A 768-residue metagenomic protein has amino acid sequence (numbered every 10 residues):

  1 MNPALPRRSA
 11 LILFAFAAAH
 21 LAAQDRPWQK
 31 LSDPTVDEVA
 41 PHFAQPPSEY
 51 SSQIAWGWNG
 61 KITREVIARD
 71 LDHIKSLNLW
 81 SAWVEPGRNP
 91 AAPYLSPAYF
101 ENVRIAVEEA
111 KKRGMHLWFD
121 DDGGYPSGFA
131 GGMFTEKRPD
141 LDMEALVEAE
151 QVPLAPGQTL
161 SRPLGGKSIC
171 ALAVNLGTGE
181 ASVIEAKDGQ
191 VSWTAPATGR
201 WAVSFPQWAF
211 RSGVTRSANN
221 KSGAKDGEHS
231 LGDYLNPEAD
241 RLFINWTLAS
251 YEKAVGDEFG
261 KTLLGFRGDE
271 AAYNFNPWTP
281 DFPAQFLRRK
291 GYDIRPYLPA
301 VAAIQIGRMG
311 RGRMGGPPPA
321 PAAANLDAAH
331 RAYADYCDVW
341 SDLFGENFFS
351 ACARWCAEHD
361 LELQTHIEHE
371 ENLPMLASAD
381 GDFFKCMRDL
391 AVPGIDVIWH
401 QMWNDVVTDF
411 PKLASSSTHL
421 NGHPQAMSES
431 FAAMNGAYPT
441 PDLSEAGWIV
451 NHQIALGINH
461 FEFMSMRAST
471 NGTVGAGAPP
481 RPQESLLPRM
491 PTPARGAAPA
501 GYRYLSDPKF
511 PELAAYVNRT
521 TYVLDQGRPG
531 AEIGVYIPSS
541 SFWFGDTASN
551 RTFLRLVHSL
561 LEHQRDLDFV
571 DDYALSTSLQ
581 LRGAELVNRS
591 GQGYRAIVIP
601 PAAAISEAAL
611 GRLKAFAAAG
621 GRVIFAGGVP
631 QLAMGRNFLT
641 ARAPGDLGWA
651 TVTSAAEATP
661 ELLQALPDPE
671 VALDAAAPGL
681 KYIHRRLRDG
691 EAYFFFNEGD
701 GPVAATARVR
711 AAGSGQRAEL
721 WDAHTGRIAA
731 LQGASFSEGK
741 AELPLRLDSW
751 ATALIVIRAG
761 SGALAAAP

Functional and structural regions predicted by a protein language model:
M1-A10: Bacterial N-terminal signal peptides that target proteins for export
F14-A22: Hydrophobic h-region of N-terminal signal peptides that target proteins for export in Gram-negative bacteria
Q24-S48: N-terminal pre-domain segments of enzymes
W28, D33, Y50-Q53, T63-A68 (+7 more regions): Carbohydrate-binding surfaces of carbohydrate-active enzymes
W28-S32, Q53, G57, K167-S168 (+4 more regions): Hydrophobic alpha-helical membrane-insertion signals
E38-A40, L71, K75: N-terminal regions that are enriched for targeting/export leaders and immediately downstream pro/stem segments
P86-A186, S192-A195, R200-Q207, R211-R216 (+1 more regions): Acidic/aromatic-lined carbohydrate-recognition and catalytic surfaces of CAZymes acting on diverse glycans
S168-G223, L524-G530, Y536-D571, S576-T577: Active-site cores of enzymes that catalyze phosphoryl transfer or operate on phosphate-rich substrates
